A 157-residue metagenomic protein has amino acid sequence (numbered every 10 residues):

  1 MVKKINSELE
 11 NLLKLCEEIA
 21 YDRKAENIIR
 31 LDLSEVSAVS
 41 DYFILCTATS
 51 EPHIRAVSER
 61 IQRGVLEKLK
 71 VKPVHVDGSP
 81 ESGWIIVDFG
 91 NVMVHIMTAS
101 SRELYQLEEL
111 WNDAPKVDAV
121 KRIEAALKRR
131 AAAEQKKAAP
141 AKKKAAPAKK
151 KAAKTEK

Functional and structural regions predicted by a protein language model:
M1-L9: N-terminal presequence-like segments and adjacent domain-start helices
K14-V36: N-terminal first-folded block
I29-V39, K72-N91: Glycine/charge-rich, flexible interdomain linkers and switch-proximal surface loops that mediate coupling
D32, C46-A48, D88-N91, I96-T98: Flexible glycine-/small-residue-rich
L45-A56: A short interface-forming secondary-structure element
R55-V71: Compact nucleic-acid interaction/catalytic patches
T98-E124: Intrinsically disordered, low-complexity glycine/proline-rich and charged
K121-K157: Intrinsically disordered, polybasic Lys/Arg-rich low-complexity tracts
